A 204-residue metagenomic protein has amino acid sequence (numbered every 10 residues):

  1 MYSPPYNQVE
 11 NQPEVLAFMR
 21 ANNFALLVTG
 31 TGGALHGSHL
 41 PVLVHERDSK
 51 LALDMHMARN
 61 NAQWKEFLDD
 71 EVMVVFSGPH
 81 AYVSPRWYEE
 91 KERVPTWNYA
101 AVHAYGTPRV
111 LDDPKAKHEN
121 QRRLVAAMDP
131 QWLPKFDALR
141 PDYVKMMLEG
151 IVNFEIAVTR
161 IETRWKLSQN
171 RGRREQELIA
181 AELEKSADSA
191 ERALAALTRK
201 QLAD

Functional and structural regions predicted by a protein language model:
Y2-L26: Short, basic/aromatic recognition patches
L16, E92-V94, Y143-M146: A generic local secondary-structure boundary/capping motif
A21-R59: Short beta-strand segments
N23, S38, S49-L53, L68-V72 (+2 more regions): A generic structural signal for short beta-strands and their flanking turns/coil linkers
P41, H56, V75, T107 (+1 more regions): Residue-level recognition of well-ordered beta-strand positions that form the cores of beta-sheet-rich folds across
E46-K50, E66-D69, K115, K185-A190: Short, glycine- and charge-enriched coil/turn segments that flank and shape catalytic ligand pockets
R59-N120: Short, structured beta-strand-loop surface elements
R109-D204: C-terminal edge-of-domain segments
